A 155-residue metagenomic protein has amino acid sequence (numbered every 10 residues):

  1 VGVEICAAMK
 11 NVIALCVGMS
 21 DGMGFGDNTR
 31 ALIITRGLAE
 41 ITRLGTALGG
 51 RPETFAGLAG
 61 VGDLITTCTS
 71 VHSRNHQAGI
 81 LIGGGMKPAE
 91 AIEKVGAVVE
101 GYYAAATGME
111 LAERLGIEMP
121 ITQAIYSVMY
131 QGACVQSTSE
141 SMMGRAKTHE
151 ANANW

Functional and structural regions predicted by a protein language model:
V1: Flavin (FAD/FMN) cofactor-binding and adjacent substrate-gating region of FAD-dependent oxidoreductase domains
E4, K10, A14-D21, F25 (+2 more regions): NAD(P)-dependent Rossmann-like dehydrogenase/reductase catalytic/cofactor-binding core
D27-A31, T35, I41: Ligand/cofactor pocket segment of small-molecule handling proteins
G37-G49: Flavin-binding catalytic cores
